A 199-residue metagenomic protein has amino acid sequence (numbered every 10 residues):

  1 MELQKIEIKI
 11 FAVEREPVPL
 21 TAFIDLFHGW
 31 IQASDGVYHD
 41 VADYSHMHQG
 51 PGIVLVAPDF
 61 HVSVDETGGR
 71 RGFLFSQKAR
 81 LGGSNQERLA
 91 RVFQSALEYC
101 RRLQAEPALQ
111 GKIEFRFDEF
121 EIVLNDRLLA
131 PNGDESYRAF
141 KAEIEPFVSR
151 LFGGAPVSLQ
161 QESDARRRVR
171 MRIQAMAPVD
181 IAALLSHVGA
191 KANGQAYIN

Functional and structural regions predicted by a protein language model:
M1-S45, L128-N199: C-terminal interaction module
E2-I10, T67-G82, E114-D126, A165-R170: Glycine-rich, often proline-containing surface loops adjacent to acidic residues and nearby aromatics that form
V37-V54, R88-C100: Short charge-dense sequence patches
Q49-A79: A glycine-rich, hydrophobic loop/mini-helix early in the fold
P58, A105-L109, L151-V157: Short amphipathic beta-strand starts and helix->beta connectors
G72-Q77, L81-L103: Ordered, amphipathic secondary-structure segments that act as subunit-interaction surfaces in large macromolecular
N85, L89, I113-F115, L129-Y137: Short capping loops/turns at secondary-structure boundaries
L97-D118: An N-terminal amphipathic alpha-helical segment
